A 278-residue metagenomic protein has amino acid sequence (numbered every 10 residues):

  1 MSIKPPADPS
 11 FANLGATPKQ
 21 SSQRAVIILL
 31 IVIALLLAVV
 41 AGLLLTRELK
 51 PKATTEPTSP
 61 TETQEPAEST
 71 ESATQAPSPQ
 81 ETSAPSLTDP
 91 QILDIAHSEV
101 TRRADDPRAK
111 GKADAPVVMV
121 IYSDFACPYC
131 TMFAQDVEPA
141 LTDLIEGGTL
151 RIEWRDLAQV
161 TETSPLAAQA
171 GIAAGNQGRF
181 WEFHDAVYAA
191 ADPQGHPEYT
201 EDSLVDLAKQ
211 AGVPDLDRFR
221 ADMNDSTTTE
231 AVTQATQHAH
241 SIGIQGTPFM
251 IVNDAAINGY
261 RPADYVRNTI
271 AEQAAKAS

Functional and structural regions predicted by a protein language model:
S2-E68, Q75-P77, K209-S278: C-terminal cap of thioredoxin/glutaredoxin-like
T54, T70-I95: N-proximal helix/coil linker or "cap" segments that precede and/or mark the start of modular domains
E99-V117: A short beta-strand-turn-helix
A104, P116, A167, G246-T247: A structure-centric signal for secondary-structure junctions around beta-strands
A109-K110, Y199, M223, I257: Short clusters of hydrophobic/aromatic residues that line enzyme substrate/ligand-binding pockets
A115, S123-F125, T131-K209: Structural alpha/beta surface segment adjacent to cysteine/selenocysteine redox centers across thiol/disulfide enzymes
M119, C127, M250: Conserved S/T- and glycine-rich ATP-binding loop of Class I adenylate-forming
I121-D124, I244: Processing junctions and N-termini across compartments
